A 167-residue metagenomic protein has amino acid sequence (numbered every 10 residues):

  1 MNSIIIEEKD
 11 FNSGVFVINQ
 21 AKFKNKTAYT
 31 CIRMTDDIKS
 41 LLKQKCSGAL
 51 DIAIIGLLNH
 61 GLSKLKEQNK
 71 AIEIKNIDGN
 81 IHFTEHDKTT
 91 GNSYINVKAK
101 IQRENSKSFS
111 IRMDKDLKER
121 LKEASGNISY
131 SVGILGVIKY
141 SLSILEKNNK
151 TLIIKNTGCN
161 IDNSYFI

Functional and structural regions predicted by a protein language model:
M1-I128, V132, G136-L142, K147-I167: A detector of short terminal or domain-flanking linear segments
